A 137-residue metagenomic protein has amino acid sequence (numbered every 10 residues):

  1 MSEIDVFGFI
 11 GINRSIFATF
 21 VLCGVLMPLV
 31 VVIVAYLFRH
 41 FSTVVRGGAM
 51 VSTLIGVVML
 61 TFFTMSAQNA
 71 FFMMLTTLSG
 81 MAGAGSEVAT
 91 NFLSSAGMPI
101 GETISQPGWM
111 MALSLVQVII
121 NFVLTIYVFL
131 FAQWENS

Functional and structural regions predicted by a protein language model:
M1-V31: Cytosolic-side membrane-entry/anchor segment at the start of a transmembrane helix
F9-A18, A84-G85, E102-W109: Short aromatic-rich membrane-water interface segments that cap or initiate transmembrane helices in multi-pass membrane
L22, T90-V123: Hydrophobic alpha-helical transmembrane segments
G24-V31, I55-M65, V123-I126: Alpha-helical transmembrane segments
P28-R39, G108-S137: Transmembrane alpha-helical segments in integral membrane proteins
F38-G56: Alpha-helical transmembrane segments and their helix-start/interface "positive-inside/aromatic belt" motifs in integral
V51-L78: Hydrophobic alpha-helical membrane-insertion segments
Q68-S95: Juxtamembrane non-transmembrane "cap" segments at the membrane-aqueous interface of multi-pass membrane proteins
